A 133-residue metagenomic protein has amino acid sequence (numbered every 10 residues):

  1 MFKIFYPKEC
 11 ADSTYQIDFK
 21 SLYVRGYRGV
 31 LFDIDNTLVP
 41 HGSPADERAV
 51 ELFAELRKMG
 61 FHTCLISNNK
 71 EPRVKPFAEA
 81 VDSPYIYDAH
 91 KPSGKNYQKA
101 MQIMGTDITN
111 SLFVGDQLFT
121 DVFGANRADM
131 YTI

Functional and structural regions predicted by a protein language model:
M1-F32: Non-catalytic pre-domain segments flanking phosphatase-related domains
V30-P44, A49-A78: Substrate-recognition element of Asp-dependent hydrolases with the DxDx(T/V) motif
A80-D82, A128-D129: Short, structured coil segments at secondary-structure junctions
S83, D88-G94: Short, acidic/turn-prone active-site loops that include or flank metal/cofactor- and phosphate-binding residues
G94-F119: Conserved Lys-Pro-Asp/Glu-containing loop-to-beta segment of HAD-superfamily phosphomonoesterases, centered on
Q117-Y131: Acidic, divalent-metal-coordinating active-site segment for phosphoryl/phosphodiester hydrolysis, typified by short
